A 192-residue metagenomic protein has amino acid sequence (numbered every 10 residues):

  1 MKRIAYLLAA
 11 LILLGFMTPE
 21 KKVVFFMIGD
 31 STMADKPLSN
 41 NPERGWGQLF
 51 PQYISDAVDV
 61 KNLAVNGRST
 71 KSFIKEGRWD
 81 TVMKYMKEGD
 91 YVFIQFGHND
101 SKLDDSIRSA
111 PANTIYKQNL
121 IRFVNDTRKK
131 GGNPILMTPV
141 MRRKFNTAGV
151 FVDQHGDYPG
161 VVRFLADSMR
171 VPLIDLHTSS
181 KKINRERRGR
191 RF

Functional and structural regions predicted by a protein language model:
M1-K22: Bacterial Sec-dependent signal peptides at the C-terminal "C-region" and cleavage site
G15, N66, H177: Conserved residues at the C-terminal ends of beta-strands
T18-V65, D80-E88, V92: Serine-esterase "nucleophile elbow" of acetyl-processing enzymes
E20, G77-F192: Alpha-helical cap/lid subdomain in secreted, periplasmic, or secretory-pathway luminal O-acyl-processing enzymes
G29-T32, G67, D100, V140-M141: Short, histidine-centered active-site or binding-site loop motifs used for metal coordination, general acid-base
A34-R44, A64-F73, K102-P111: Acidic/histidine-rich helix-loop elements that form or flank divalent-metal/phosphate-binding sites at the catalytic
